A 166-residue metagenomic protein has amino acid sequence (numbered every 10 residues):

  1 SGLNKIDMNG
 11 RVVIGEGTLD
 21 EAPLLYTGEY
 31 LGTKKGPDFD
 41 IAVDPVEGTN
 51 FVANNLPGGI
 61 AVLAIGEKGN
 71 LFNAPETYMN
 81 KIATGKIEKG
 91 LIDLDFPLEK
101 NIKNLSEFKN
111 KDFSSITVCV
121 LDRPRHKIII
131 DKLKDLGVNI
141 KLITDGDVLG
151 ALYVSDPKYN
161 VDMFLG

Functional and structural regions predicted by a protein language model:
S1-A42, K100-E107, K134, V148-L149: N-terminal subdomain of lithium-sensitive/metallo-dependent phosphomonoesterases centered on the IMPase/IPPase/PAP
G36-E47, F51-F72: DPxDG-like acidic metal-binding loop motif
A42, F51, T117-V120, K141 (+1 more regions): Structured core elements
E47, D122-H126, D147-L149: Gly/Ser/Thr-rich loops at beta-strand to alpha-helix junctions that form or flank small-molecule/cofactor-binding
V62-I143: Acidic beta-strand-loop-alpha-helix segment within the catalytic core of divalent metal-dependent phosphate-processing
D147, K158-G166: Glycine-rich phosphate-binding loop
A151-V154: Generic transmembrane alpha-helix signature in multi-pass membrane proteins, especially transporters/channels
